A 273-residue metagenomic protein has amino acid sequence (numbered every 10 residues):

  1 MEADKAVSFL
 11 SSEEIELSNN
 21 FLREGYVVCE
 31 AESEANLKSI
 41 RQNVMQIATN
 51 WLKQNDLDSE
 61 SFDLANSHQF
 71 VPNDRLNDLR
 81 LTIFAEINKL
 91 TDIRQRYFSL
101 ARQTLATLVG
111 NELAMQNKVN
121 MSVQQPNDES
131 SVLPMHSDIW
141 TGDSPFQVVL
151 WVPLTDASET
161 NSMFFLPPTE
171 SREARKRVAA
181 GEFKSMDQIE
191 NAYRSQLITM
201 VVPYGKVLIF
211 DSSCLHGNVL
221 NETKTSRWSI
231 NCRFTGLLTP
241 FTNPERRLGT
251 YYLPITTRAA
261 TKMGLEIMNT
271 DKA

Functional and structural regions predicted by a protein language model:
M1-Q103, T107-L108, E112, P203 (+1 more regions): N-terminal auxiliary "cap/dimerization" subdomain that precedes the catalytic jelly-roll/cupin core of mononuclear
S18-N20, I139-S144, L154-T155, T199-V201 (+1 more regions): A general structural signal for short secondary-structure junctions and capping/turn motifs
S33-N36, M121-D128, W140, T155-A157 (+3 more regions): Short, solvent-exposed loop/turn segments at secondary-structure junctions
L100-S158, S162-M163: Conserved double-stranded beta-helix
S131-M135, F146-Q147, T160-P168, A174-V178 (+2 more regions): A short secondary-structure junction signal
V148, K206, W228: Residue-level detector of short, conserved catalytic/binding motifs and their immediate flanks
S158-L215: Double-stranded beta-helix
V219-A273: Non-heme Fe(II)/2-oxoglutarate
